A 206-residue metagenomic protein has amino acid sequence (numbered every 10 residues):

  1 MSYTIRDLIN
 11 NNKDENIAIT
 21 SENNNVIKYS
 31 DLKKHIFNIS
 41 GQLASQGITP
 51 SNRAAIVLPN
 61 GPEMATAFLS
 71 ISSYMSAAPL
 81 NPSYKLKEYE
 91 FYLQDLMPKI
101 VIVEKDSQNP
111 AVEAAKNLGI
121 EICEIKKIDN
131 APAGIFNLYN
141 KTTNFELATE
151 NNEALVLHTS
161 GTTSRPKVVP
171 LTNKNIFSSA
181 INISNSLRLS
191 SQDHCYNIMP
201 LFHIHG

Functional and structural regions predicted by a protein language model:
I5-K28: AMP-dependent adenylate-forming
D14-E15, N137-H158, S164-R165, R188-H194: Conserved pre-ATP/AMP-binding loop-to-beta segment of ANL
N25, S40-Y84, L96, I198: Conserved AMP-binding/adenylate-forming
K28-S30, A154-S178: Conserved AMP-binding A3 loop
L32-I39, V169-S190, C195-M199: Conserved structural elements of the adenylate-forming
A54, I71, V101, E153 (+2 more regions): Conserved S/T- and glycine-rich ATP-binding loop of Class I adenylate-forming
Y84-E113, S179-Y196: Conserved ATP-dependent adenylate/AMP-binding module captured primarily in the ANL superfamily
